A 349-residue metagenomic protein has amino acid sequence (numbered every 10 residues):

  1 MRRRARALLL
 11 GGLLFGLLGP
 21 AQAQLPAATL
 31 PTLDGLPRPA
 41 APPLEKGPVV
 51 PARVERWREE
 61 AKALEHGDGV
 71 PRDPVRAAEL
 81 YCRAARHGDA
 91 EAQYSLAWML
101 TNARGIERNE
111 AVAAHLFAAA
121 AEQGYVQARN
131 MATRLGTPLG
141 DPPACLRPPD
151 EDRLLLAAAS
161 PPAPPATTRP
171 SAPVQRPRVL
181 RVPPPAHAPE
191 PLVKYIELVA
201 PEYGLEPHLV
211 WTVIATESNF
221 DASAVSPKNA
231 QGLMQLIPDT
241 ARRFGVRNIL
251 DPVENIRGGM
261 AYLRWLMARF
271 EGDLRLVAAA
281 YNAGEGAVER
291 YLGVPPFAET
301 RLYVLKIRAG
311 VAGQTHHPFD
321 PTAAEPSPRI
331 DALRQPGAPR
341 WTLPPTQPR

Functional and structural regions predicted by a protein language model:
P43-L44, A172-N219, D239, V253 (+1 more regions): Export/targeting segments at the very N-terminus of extracytoplasmic proteins
W57-H66, L80, S95-N102, R134-T137: Hydrophobic face of amphipathic alpha-helices that form TPR/SEL1-like repeat modules and related alpha-solenoid
D68-R72, R86, R104-R108, E122: Short coil/turn and helix-start
H115, G272, V277-A323: Catalytic and substrate-binding regions of cell-wall glycan-acting enzymes that process beta-1,4-linked
R134-E197, S223, F244, H317 (+1 more regions): N-terminal export signals and maturation junctions of secreted/periplasmic proteins
S223-R247, I256-M267, A279, E285-G286 (+1 more regions): Substrate-binding/active-site groove segments that recognize and process beta-1,4-linked N-acetyl-hexosamine
